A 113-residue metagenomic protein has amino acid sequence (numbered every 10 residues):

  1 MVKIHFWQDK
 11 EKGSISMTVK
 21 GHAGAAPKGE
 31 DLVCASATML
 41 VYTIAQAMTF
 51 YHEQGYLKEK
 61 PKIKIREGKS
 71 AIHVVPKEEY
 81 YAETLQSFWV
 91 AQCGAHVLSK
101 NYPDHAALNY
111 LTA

Functional and structural regions predicted by a protein language model:
M1-L32, Y42, Q46-A113: N-terminal intrinsically disordered, cationic/polar leader segments that include organellar targeting peptides
V33-A37: Short, conserved glycine- and acidic-residue-centered signature motifs in active-site or ligand-binding loops
